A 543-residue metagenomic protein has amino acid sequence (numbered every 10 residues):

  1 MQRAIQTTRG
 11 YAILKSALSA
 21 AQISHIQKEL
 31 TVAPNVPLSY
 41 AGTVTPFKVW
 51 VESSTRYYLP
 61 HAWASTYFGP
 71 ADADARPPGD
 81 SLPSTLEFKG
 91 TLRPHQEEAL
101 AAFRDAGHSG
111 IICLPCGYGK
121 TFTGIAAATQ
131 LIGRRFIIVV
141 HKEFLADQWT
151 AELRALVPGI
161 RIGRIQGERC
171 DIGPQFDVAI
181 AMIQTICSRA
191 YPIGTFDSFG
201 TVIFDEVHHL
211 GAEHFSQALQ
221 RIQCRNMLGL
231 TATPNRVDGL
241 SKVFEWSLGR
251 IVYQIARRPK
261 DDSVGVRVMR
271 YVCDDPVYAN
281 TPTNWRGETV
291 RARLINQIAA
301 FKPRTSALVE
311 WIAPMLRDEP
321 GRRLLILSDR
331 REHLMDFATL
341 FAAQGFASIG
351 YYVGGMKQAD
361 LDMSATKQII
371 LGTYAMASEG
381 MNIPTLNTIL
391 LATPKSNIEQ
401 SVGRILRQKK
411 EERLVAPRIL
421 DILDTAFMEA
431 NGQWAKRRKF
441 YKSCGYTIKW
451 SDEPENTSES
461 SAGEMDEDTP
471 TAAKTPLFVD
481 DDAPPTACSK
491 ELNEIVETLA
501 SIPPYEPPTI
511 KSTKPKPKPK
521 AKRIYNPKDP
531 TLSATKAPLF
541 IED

Functional and structural regions predicted by a protein language model:
G107-A128: Walker A/P-loop
T121, Q130-A155, D329-L334: Conserved Walker A/P-loop ATP-binding site and its immediately adjacent core in helicase/helicase-like ATPase domains
D147, G163-P174, L325, M335-A342 (+1 more regions): Conserved helicase ATPase core of P-loop NTP-dependent helicases/translocases
G167-T201, A212-Q217: Conserved helix/coil segment N-terminal to the catalytic DExD/H
G200, H208-R267, Y441: Post-DEXD/H (motif II) to motif III coupling segment of the RecA-like Helicase ATP-binding lobe
W246-V266, E399, R407-E467, D482 (+1 more regions): A conserved SF2-helicase RecA2
R286-D329, D336-T339: Conserved interdomain hinge at the start of the Helicase C-terminal
G354-C444: Conserved RecA-like P-loop NTPase helicase motor core
